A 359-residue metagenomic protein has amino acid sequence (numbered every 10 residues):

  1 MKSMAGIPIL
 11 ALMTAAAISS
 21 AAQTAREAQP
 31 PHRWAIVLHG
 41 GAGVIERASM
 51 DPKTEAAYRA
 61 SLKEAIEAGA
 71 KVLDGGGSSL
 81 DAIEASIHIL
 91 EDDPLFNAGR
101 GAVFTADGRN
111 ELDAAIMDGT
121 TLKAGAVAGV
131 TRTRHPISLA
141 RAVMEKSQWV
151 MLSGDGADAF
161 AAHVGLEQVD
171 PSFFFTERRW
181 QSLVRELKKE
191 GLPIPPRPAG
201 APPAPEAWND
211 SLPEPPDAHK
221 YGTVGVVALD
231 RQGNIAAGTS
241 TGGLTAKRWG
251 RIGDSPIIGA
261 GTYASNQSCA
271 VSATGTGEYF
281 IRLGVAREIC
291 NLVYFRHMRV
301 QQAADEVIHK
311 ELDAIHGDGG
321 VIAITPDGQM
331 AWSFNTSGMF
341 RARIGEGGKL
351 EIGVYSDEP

Functional and structural regions predicted by a protein language model:
M1-M4: N-terminal secretory signal peptides that target proteins for export/translocation
G6-S19: Bacterial N-terminal signal peptides
Q23-P359: Alpha/propeptide regions of enzymes that mature by internal proteolysis
